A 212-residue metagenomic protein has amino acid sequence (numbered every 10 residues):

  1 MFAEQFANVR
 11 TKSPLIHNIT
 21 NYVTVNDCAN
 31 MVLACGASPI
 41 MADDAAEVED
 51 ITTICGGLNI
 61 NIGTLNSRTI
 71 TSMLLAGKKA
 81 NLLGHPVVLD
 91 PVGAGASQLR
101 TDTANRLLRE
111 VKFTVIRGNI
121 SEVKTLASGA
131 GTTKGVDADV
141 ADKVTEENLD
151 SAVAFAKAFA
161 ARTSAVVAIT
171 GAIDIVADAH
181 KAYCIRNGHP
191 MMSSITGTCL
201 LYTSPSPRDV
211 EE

Functional and structural regions predicted by a protein language model:
M1-M41: Glycine-rich phosphate/adenosyl-contacting loop at the front of the ribokinase-like
G36-K79: Active-site cofactor/substrate anionic-group-binding motifs, chiefly glycine- and Lys/Arg-rich phosphate-binding loops
A80, H85-R109, V115: Glycine/small-residue-rich loop that forms an oxyanion/phosphate-binding "nest" at active or ligand-binding sites
R100-A182: Conserved phosphate/ATP/ADP-binding segment of small-molecule kinases
H189-S204: Short glycine/threonine-rich catalytic loop with a Thr-x-Gly-x-Asp
P207-E212: Single conserved hydrophobic/aromatic residue that forms the stacking wall/gate of nucleotide- or nucleobase-binding
